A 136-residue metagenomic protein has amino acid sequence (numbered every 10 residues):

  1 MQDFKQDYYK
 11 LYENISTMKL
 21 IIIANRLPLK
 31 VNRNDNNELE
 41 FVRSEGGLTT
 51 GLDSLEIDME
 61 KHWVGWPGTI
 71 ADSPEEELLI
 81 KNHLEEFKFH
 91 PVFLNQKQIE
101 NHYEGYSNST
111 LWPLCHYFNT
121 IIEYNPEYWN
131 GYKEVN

Functional and structural regions predicted by a protein language model:
M1-N136: Catalytic cores of carbohydrate-active enzymes across secretory and cytosolic contexts
